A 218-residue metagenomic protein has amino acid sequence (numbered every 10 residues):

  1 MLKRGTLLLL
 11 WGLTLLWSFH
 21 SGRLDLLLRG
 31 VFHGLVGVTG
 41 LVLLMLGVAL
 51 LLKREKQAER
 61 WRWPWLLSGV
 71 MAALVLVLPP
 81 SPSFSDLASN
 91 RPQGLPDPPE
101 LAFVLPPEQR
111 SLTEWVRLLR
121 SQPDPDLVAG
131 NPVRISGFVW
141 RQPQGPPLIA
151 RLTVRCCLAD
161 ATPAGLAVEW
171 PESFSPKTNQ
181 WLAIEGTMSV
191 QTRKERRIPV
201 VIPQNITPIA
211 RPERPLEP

Functional and structural regions predicted by a protein language model:
L2-K56, R60-W61: Membrane-embedded alpha-helical segments of integral membrane proteins
G22-L27, S85, F138-P218: OB-fold single-stranded nucleic acid-binding module
L28-F32, K56-W63, L74, Q93-Q109 (+1 more regions): Domain-scale activation on soluble regions of proteins
F32-H33, T113-V116, S175, M188: Bulky hydrophobic/aromatic packing residues
A58-F84: Internal/C-terminal transmembrane anchor helices
P80-V139: Membrane-interface segments at or immediately adjacent to transmembrane helices that form the boundary between
